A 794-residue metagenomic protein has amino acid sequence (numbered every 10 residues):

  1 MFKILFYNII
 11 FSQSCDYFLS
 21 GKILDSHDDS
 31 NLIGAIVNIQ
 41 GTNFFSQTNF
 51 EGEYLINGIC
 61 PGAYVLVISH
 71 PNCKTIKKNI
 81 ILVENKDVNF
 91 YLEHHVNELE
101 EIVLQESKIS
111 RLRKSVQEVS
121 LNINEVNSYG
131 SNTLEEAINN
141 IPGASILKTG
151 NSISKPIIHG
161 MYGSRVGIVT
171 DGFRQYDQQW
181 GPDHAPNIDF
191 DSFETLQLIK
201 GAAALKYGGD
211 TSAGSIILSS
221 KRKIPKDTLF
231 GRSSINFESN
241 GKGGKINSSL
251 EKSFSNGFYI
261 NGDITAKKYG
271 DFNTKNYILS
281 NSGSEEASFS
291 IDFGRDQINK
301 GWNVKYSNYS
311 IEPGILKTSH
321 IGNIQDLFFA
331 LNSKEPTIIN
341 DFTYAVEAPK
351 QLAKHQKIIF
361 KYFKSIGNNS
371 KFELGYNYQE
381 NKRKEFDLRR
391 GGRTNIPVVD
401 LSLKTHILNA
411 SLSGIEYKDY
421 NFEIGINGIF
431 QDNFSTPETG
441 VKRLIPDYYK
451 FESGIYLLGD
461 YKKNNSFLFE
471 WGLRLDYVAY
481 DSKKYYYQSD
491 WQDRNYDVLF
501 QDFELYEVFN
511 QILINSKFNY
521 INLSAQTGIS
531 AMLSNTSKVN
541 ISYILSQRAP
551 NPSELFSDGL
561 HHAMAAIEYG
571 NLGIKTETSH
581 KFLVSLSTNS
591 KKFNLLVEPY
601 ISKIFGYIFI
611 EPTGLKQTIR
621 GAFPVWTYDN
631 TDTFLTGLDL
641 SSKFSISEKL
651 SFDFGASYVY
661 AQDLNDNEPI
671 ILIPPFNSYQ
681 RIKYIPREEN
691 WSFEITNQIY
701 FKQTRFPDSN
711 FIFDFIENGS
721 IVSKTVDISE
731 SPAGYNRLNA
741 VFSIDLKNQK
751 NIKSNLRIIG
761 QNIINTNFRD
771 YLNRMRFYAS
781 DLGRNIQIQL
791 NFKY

Functional and structural regions predicted by a protein language model:
S12, S192-E194, L205-K275, N281-F289 (+1 more regions): Outer-membrane beta-barrel translocator/receptor signature
L24, N38, S69-C73, V83-N127 (+1 more regions): Short, acidic, small-residue-rich periplasmic hinge/interaction motif at the N-terminus of Gram-negative outer-membrane
D87-Y91, L134-A137, S154-I157, V169 (+4 more regions): N-terminal periplasmic accessory domains that precede and gate Gram-negative outer-membrane beta-barrel machines
I146, R174-K200: Short acidic/polar hinge/loop motifs at secondary-structure boundaries that mediate gating or recognition
Y269, K275, S280-S282, E286 (+5 more regions): Flexible loop and strand-edge segments within Gram-negative outer membrane beta-barrel domains
N395-L412, G454, A566-K575, K581-F582 (+3 more regions): Outer membrane beta-barrel strand-and-loop segments of large Gram-negative receptors, especially TonB-dependent
Y600-I604, T613-L615, G621-S709: Gram-negative outer-membrane beta-barrel transporters
F605-G606, I610, I699-E717, I744-Y794: C-terminal beta-signal and adjacent terminal beta-strands/loops of Gram-negative outer-membrane beta-barrel proteins
